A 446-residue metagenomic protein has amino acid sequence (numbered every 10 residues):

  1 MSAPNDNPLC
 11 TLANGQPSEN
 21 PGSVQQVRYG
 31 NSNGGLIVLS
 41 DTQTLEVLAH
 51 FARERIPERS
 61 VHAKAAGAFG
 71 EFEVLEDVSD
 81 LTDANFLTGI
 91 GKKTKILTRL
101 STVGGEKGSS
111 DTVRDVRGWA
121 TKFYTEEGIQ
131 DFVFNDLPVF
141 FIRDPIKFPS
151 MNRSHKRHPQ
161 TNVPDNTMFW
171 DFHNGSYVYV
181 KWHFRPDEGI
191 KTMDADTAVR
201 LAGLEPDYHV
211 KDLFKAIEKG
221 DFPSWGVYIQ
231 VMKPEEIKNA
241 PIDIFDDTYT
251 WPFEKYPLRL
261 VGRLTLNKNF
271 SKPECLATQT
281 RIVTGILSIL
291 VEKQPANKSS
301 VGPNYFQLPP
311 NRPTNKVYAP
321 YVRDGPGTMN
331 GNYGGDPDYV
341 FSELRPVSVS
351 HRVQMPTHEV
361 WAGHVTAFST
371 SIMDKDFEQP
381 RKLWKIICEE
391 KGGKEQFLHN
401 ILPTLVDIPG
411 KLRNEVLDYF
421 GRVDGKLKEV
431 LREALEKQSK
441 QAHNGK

Functional and structural regions predicted by a protein language model:
M1-K446: Active-site-adjacent core segments of small-molecule enzymes
